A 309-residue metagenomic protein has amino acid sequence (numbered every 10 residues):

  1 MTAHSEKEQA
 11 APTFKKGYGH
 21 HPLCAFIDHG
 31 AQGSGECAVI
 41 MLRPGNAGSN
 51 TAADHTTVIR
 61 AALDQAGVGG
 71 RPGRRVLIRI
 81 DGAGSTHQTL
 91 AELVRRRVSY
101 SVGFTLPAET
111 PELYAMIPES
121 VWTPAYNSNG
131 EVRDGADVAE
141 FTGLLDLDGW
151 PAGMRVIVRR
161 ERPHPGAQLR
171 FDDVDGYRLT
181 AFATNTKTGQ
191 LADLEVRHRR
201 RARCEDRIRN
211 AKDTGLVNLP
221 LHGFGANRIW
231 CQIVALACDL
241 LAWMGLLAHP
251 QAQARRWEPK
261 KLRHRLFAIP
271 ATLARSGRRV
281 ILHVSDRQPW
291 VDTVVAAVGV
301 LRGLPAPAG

Functional and structural regions predicted by a protein language model:
M1-D28: Active-site-proximal, Lys/Arg-enriched surface segment that forms a nucleic-acid-binding/basic interface patch
M1-T2, G35, V76-S85, Y100-G103 (+4 more regions): Short, conserved catalytic/metal-binding motifs centered on acidic residues
K15-A25, R60, R95-T110: Acidic, His- and aromatic-enriched active-site or binding-groove loops in soluble protein domains that engage sugars
L42-Q65: Active-site beta-loop-alpha junctions of metal-dependent nucleic acid enzymes, especially the RNase H-like/DDE
V68-V76, R95-V98: Short, surface-exposed connector motifs at secondary-structure boundaries
S99-K212, A296-G309: An anionic, glycine-rich sequence signature occurring as long contiguous blocks
Q190-M244: Short amphipathic alpha-helical "interface-anchor" segments enriched in bulky aromatics
L240-G309: A short, flexible helix-boundary coil/loop motif
